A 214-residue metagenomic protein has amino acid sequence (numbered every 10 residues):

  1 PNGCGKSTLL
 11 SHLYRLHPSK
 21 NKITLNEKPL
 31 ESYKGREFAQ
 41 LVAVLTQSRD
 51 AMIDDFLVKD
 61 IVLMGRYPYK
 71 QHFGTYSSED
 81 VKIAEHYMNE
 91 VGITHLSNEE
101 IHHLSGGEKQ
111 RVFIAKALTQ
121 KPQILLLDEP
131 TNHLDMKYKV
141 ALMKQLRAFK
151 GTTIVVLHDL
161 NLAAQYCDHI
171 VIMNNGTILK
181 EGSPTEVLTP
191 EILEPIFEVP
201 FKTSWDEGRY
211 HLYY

Functional and structural regions predicted by a protein language model:
L13-Y14: Helix-to-loop junction immediately C-terminal to a conserved catalytic motif
N21-E31, F38: Conserved ABC transporter NBD signature motif
L63, S78-L96: Conserved ABC ATPase "signature" region
T75, E100-L104, E108: Conserved ABC ATPase signature
L125-E129: Catalytic Walker B motif of ABC-type/P-loop ATPase nucleotide-binding domains
P190, E194-Y214: ABC ATPase nucleotide-binding domains
